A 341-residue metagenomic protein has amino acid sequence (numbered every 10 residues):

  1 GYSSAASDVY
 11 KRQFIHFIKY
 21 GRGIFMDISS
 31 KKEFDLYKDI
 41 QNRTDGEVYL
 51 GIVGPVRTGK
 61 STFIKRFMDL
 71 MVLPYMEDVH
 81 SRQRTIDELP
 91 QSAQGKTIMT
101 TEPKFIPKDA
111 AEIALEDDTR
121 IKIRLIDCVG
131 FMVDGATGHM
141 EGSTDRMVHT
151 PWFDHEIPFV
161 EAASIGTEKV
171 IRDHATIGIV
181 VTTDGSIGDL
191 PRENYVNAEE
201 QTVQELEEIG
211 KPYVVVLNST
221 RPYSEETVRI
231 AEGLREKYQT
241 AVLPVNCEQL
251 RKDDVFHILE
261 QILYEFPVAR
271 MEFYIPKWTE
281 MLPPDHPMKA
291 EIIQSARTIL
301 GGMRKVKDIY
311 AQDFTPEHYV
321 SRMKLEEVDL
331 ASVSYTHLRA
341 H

Functional and structural regions predicted by a protein language model:
G1-Q13, H337-H341: Single conserved hydrophobic/aromatic residue that forms the stacking wall/gate of nucleotide- or nucleobase-binding
S7-F25: Short, Lys/Arg-enriched N-terminal segments with co-localized hydrophobic residues within the first ~10-30 amino acids
I28, T44, V48-L50, R57 (+3 more regions): P-loop NTP-binding site
K31-S143: Conserved G1/Walker A P-loop phosphate-binding module
L70, F131-M132, E205, I209 (+4 more regions): Conserved, well-folded catalytic cores of nucleic-acid-processing and energy-transducing macromolecular machines
H139-I157: A solvent-exposed, charged loop/short amphipathic helix patch at secondary-structure junctions
H155-K237: Conserved C-terminal guanine-recognition region of P-loop GTPase G domains, centered on the G4
T220-K277: Canonical P-loop GTPase G-domain recognition
